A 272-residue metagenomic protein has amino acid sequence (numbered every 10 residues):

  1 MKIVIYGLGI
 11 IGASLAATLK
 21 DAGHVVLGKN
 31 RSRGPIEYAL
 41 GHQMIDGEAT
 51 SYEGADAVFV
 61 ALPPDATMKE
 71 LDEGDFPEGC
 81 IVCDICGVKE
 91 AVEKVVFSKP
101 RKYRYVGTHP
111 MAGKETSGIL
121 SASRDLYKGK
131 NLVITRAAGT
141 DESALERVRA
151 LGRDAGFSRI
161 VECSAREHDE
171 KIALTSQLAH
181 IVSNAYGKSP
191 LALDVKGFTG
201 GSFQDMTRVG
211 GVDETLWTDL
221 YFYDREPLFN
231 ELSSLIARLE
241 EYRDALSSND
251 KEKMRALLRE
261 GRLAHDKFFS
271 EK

Functional and structural regions predicted by a protein language model:
M1-A49: NAD(P)+-binding Rossmann beta1-loop-alpha1 motif at the extreme N-terminus of oxidoreductases
K2, V25, R104, N131 (+1 more regions): Residues at the starts of beta-strands that form the adenosine-phosphate
V4-I5, V60, I134: Hydrophobic Val/Ile/Leu positions in short beta-strands of Rossmann-like dinucleotide-binding domains
R31, L62, I85-G87: Short beta->alpha hinge that forms the Motif I/post-I loop of the SAM-binding pocket
V58-F59, C83: N-terminal Rossmann-like NAD(P) cofactor-binding module of classical short-chain dehydrogenase/reductase
K69-L120: Rossmann-like NAD(P)(H) cofactor-binding subdomain of soluble oxidoreductases
L126-R208: Internal alpha-helical scaffold of NAD(P)-dependent oxidoreductase catalytic cores
D194-A264: Interdomain hinge/lid region at the active-site interface of Rossmann-like NAD(P)-dependent oxidoreductases
